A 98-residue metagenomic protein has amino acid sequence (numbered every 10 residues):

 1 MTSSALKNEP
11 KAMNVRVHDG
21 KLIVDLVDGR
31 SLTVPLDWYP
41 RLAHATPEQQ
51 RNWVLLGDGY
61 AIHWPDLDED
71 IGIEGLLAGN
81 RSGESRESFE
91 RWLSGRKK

Functional and structural regions predicted by a protein language model:
M1-K98: Motif-centric detector for short Cys/His coordination patterns
